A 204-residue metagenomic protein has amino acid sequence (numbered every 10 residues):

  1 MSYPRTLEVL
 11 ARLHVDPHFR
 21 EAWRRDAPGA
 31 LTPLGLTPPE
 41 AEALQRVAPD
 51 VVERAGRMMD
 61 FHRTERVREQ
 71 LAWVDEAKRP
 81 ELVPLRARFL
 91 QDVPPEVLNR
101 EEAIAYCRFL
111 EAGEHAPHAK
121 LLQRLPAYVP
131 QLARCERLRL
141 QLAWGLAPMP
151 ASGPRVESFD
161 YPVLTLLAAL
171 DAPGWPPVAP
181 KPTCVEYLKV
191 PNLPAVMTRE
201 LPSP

Functional and structural regions predicted by a protein language model:
M1-D75, P80, E111: Terminal, compositionally biased segments used for targeting/anchoring and flexible tails
E76-K78, L82, E96-N99: Surface-exposed acidic/polar loop and edge beta-strand patches at domain peripheries
R86-S203: Hydrophobic packing positions characteristic of elongated beta-solenoid/beta-helix-type spike/fiber shafts
